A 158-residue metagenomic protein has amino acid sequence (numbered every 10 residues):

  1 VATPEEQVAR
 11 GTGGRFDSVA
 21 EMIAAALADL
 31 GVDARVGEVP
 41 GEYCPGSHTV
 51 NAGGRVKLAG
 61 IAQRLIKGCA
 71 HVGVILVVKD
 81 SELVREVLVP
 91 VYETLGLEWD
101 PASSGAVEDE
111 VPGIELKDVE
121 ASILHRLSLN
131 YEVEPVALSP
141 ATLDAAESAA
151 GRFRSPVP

Functional and structural regions predicted by a protein language model:
V1-A2, V50-A52, L76: Short beta-strand element of the conserved SAM-dependent methyltransferase core
V1-P40: Contiguous, small/hydrophobic- and glycine-enriched helical/loop subdomains that border and often "cap" functional
T3-E6, R55, D80-L83: Short loop segments at secondary-structure junctions
E6-V8, V56-L65: Acidic, His- and aromatic-enriched active-site or binding-groove loops in soluble protein domains that engage sugars
G13-A20, A24, C44-S47, R55-L58 (+2 more regions): Hydrophobic, well-ordered secondary-structure segments
L30-V32, R64, G68-P158: Long, positively charged amphipathic alpha-helical accessory segments at protein N-termini or as interdomain linkers
V36-L58, T142-E147: Beta-rich nucleic-acid/ligand-interaction surfaces
